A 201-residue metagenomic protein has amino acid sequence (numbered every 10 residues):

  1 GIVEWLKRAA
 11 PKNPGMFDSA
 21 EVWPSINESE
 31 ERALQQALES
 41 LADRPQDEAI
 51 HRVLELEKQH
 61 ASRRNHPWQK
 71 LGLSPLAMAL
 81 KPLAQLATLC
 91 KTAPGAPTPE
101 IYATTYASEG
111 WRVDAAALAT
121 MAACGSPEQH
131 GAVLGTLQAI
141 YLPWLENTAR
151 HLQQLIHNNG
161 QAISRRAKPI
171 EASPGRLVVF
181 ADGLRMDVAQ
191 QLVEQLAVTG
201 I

Functional and structural regions predicted by a protein language model:
G1-R176, G183-I201: …; additionally, a secondary subgroup of soluble metalloenzymes is captured
